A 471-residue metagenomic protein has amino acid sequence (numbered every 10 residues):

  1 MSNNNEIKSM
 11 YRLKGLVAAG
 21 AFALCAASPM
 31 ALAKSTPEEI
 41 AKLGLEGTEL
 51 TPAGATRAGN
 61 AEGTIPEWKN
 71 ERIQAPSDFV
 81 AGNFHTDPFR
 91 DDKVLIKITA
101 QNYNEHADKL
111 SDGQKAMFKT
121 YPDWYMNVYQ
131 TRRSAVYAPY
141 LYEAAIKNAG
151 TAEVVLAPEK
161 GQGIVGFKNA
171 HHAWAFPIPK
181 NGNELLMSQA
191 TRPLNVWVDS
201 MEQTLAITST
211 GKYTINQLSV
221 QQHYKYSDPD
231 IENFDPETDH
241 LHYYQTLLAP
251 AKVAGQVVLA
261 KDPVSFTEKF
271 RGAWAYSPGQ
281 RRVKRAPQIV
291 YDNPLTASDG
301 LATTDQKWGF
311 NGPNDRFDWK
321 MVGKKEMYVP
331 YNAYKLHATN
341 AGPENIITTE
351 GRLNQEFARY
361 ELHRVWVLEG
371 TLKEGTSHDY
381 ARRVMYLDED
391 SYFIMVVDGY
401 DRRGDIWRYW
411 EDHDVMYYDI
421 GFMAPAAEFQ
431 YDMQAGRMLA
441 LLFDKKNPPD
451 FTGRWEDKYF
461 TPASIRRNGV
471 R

Functional and structural regions predicted by a protein language model:
M1-L32: Gram-negative bacterial Sec-dependent N-terminal signal peptides
E6, A33, A175-P179: Intrinsic-disorder-associated interaction segments
M30, G166, K252-G255, D318 (+2 more regions): Glycine-centered flexibility motif
K34-P37, L43-E71, I98, S111 (+2 more regions): Gly/Pro-enriched, hydrophobic low-complexity segments that function as extracytoplasmic propeptides/linkers
K34-P37, P76-P88, G150-G161, G279-R282 (+3 more regions): Charged/polar interaction segments and conserved charged motifs
A41-R271, S277: Solvent-exposed N-terminal domain segments of exported/luminal and surface proteins
M201-A249, K307-M385, M395: Extended beta-strand-rich segments in extracellular/periplasmic secretory proteins, especially within noncatalytic
K446-R471: Long, C-terminal catalytic modules of enzymes
